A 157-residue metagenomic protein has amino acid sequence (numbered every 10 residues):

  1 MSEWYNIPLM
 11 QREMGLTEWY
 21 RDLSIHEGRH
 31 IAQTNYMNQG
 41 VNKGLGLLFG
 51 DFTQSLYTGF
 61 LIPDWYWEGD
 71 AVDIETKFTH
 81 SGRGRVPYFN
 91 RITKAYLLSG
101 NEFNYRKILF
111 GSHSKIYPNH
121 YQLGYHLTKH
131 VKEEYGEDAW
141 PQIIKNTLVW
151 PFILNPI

Functional and structural regions predicted by a protein language model:
M1-Y57, P63: Juxtacatalytic substrate-recognition/specificity segment
S2-M10, Q54-V72, T76-T79, N90-E102: Short, charge-rich amphipathic segments
R12, S55-L56, G82, K129-K132: Generic structural signal for short, flexible, solvent-exposed coil/loop and linker residues
E13-I25, F60-E68, Y117-Y125, K132-E133 (+1 more regions): Solvent-exposed, acidic/flexible segments
G28-G44, D70-Y88: Catalytic Zn2+-binding segment of zinc metalloproteases
Y36, F49-F52, F60, F78 (+4 more regions): Phenylalanine-focused residue identity feature
A71, V86-I157: Amphipathic alpha-helical substructures
